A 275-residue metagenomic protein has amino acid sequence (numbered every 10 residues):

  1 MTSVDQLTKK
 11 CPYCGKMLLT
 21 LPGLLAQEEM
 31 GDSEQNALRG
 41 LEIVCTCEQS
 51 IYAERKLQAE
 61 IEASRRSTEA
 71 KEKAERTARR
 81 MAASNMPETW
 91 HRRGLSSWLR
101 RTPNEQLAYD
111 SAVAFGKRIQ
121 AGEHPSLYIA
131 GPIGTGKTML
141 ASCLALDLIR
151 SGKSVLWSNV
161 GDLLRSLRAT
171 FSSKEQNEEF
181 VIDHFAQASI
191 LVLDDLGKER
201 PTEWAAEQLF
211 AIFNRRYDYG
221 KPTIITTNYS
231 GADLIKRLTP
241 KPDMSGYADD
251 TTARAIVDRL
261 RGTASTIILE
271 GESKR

Functional and structural regions predicted by a protein language model:
M1-R101: A short, basic N-terminal segment
L95-G122: N-terminal pre-Walker A segment at the start of P-loop NTPase domains
Q106-A112, L146-Q187, R200, E207: Short glycine-rich substrate-engagement loop in P-loop NTPases that contacts/grips substrate
I119-G122, L148, D183-A186, N214-Y219 (+1 more regions): Conserved catalytic network of the ASCE P-loop NTPase/AAA+ motor domain
A121-A141: Walker A/P-loop nucleotide-binding motif
P125, K153-S154, Q187-I190, Y219-I225: Loop/turn-to-beta-strand initiation segments
T170, K198-R275: Replace "adjacent to P-loop NTPase cores in ATP/GTP-dependent enzymes" with "adjacent to NTP-binding cores
